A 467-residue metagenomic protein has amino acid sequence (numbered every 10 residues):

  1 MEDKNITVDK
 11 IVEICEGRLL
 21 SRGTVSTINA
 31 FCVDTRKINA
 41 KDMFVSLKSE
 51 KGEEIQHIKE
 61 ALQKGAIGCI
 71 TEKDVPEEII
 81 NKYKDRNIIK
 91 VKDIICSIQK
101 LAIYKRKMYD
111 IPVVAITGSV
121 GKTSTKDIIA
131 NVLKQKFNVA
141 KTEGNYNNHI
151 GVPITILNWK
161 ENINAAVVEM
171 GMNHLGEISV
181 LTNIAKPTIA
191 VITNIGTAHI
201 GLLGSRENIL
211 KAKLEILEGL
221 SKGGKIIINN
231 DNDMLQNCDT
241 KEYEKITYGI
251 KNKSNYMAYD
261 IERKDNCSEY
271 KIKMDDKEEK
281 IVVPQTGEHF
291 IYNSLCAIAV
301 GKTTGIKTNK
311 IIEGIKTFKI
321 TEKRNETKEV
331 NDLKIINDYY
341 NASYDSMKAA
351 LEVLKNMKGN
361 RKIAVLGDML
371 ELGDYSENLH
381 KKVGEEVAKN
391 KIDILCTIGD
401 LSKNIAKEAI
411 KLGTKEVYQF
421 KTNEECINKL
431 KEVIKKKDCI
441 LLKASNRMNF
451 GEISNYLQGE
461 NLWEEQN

Functional and structural regions predicted by a protein language model:
M1-G17, A40-M43, E53, T188 (+5 more regions): ATP-dependent carboxylate-amine ligase
M1-S97, M257-Y259, T286, M357 (+4 more regions): N-terminal leader/targeting and accessory segments in enzymes
D9-E13, C96-K225, N230, M234-Y243 (+3 more regions): Phosphate-binding loop of NTP-binding sites
C32-V33, D265-S268, Q285-C296, E322-N325 (+1 more regions): Short glycine/threonine-rich catalytic loop with a Thr-x-Gly-x-Asp
C69-K73, K92, E242-D265, V282-E288 (+4 more regions): Beta-strand->loop->alpha-helix junctions that form or flank phosphate-binding loops in nucleotide-handling enzymes
E72-D74, N194, N230, G399 (+1 more regions): Short secondary-structure boundary segments
I111-V114, V191-T197, N229, S294 (+3 more regions): Short beta-strands and strand-loop turn motifs
T125-I129, E262-E278, R324-T327: Acidic-glycine-rich active-site phosphate/pyrophosphate-binding loop
